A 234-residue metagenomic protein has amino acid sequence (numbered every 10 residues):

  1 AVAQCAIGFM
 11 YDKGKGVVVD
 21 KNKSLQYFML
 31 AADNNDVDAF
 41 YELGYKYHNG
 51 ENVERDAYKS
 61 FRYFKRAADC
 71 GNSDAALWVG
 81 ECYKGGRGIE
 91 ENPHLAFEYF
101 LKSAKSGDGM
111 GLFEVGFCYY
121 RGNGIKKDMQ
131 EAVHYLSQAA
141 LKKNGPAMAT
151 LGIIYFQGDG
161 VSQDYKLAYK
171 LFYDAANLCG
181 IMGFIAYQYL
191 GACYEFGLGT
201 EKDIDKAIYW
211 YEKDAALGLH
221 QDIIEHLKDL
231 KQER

Functional and structural regions predicted by a protein language model:
A1, K13-K15, D33-D36, N49-E51 (+13 more regions): Short helix-capping/linker turns of helical repeat alpha-solenoids
A6-K13, E42-N49, V53, A76-G85 (+6 more regions): Hydrophobic face of amphipathic alpha-helices that form TPR/SEL1-like repeat modules and related alpha-solenoid
D205-K231: Leucine-rich solenoid repeat scaffolds
